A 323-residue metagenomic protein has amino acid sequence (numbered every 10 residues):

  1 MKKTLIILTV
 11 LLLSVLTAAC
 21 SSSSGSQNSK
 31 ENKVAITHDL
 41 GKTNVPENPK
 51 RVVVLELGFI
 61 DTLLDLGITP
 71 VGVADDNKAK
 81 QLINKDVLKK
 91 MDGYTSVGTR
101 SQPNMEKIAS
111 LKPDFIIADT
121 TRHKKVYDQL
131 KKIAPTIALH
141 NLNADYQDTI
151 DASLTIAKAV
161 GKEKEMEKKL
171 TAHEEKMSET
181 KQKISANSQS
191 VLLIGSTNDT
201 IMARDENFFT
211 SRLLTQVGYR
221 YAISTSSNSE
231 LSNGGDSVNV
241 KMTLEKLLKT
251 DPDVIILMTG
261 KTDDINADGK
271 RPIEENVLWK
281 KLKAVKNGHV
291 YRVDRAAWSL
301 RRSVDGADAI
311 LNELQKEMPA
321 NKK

Functional and structural regions predicted by a protein language model:
T4-L8, A18-I60, K164-I194, T259-T262 (+2 more regions): Bacterial Sec-exported substrate-binding components of ABC uptake systems
H38-L40, V97-M105, N233-M242: Short helix-initiation/N-cap motifs at beta->coil->alpha
F59-K107: A short, structured surface patch at a secondary-structure boundary
K78, L82, A203-V238: Alpha-helical, coiled-coil/dimerization segments enriched in small aliphatic residues
K112-I117, P135, L247, D251-I255: Proline-aspartate-enriched helix->loop->beta-strand connector
K125-N198, H289, A297-K323: Extracytoplasmic substrate-binding proteins
G235-K246, T250-T259: Ligand-binding pocket segment of bilobal, Venus flytrap-like solute-binding proteins
D253-K323: Structured C-terminal subdomain patch of bacterial secreted/periplasmic proteins
